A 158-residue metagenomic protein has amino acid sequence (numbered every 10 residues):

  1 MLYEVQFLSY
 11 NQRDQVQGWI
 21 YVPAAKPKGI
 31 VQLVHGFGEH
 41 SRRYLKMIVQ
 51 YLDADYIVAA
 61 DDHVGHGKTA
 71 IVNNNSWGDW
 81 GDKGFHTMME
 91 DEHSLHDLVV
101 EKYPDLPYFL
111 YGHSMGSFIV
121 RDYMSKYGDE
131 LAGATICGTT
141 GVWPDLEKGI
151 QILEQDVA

Functional and structural regions predicted by a protein language model:
M1-P23: N-terminal cap/lid segment of alpha/beta-hydrolase-fold proteins
D14, V22-I30, Y56: Proline/glycine-enriched tight loop/beta-turn segments at coil->beta junctions that connect or precede beta-strands
H35-E39: Active-site glycine-rich loops that stabilize anionic/oxyanionic intermediates across multiple enzyme folds
S41-R43, Q50-N75: Conserved alpha/beta-hydrolase
W80-V100: Alpha/beta-hydrolase active-site loop
Y103-S114: Alpha/beta-hydrolase fold nucleophile elbow
G112-D122: Glycine-rich nucleophile elbow surrounding the catalytic serine of serine-hydrolase chemistry
V120-A158: Alpha/beta-hydrolase-fold enzymes
